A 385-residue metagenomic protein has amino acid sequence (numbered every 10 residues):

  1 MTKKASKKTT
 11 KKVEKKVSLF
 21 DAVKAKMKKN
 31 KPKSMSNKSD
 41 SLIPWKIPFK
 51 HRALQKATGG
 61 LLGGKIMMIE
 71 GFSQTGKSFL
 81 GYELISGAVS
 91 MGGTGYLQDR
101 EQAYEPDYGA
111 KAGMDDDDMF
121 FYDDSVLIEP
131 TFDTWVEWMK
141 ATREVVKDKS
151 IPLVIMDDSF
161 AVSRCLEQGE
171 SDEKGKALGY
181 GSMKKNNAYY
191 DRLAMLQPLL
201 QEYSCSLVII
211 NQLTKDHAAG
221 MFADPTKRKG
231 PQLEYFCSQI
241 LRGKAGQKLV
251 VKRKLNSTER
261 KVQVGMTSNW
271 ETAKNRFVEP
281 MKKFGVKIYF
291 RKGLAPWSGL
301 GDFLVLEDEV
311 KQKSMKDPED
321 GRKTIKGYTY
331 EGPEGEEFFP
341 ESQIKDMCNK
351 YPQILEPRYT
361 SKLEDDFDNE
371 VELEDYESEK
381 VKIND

Functional and structural regions predicted by a protein language model:
T2-S41, K248-D385: C-terminal regions of RecA-like/P-loop NTPase motor modules
K3, K11-D118, T131-K140: The Walker A/P-loop phosphate-binding site
K26, N30, A57-G60, F72 (+13 more regions): Conserved, well-folded catalytic cores of nucleic-acid-processing and energy-transducing macromolecular machines
L42, K46, S73, L127 (+2 more regions): Catalytic cores of large soluble enzymes that bind and process phosphate-bearing ligands
G64, K149-S150, Y235: Structured loop/turn residues at beta-strand edges in well-structured enzyme cores
I66-M68, T94, I151-V154, S206-V208: Residue-level preference for the first positions of well-ordered beta-strands
E83, M91-N187, D191: Conserved inter-motif catalytic segment of the P-loop NTP-binding fold
G181-E307: Phosphate-binding/switch region of NTP-binding enzymes
